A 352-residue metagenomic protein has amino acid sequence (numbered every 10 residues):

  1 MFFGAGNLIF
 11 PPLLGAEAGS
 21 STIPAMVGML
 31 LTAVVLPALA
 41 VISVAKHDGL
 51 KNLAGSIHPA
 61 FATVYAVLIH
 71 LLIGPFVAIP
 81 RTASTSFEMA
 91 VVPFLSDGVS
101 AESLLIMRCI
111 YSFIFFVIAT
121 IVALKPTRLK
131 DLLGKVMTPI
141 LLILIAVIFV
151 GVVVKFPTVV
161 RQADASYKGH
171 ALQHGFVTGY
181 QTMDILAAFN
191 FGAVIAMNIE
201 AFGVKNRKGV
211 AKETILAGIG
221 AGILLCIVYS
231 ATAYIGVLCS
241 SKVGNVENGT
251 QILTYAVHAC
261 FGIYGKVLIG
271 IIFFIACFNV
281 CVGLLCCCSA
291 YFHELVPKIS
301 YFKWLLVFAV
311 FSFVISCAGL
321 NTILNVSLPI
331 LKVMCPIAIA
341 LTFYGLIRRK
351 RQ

Functional and structural regions predicted by a protein language model:
M1-F3, G151-T158, Y167-T232, G270-A276 (+1 more regions): Hydrophobic, membrane-embedded alpha-helices of multi-pass small-molecule transporters
L14, S84-I106, E200-A201, C281-V307: Helix-loop-helix connectors at the membrane interface of multi-pass transporters/channels
A18-R108, F113, V117: Membrane helical hairpin/interfacial module
I23, P59-I73, M107-F113, H170-T178 (+2 more regions): Select transmembrane alpha-helical segments in multipass membrane proteins
V35, L39, I140-V152, T214-S240 (+2 more regions): Selective recognition of specific alpha-helical transmembrane segments in multi-pass small-molecule
L50-H58, V228-F278, E294, P329: TM-loop-TM module centered on a large, flexible mid-protein loop between adjacent transmembrane helices in multi-pass
P75, I79, L142-K168, I185-L186 (+2 more regions): Hydrophobic alpha-helical segments and their helix-loop junctions in multi-pass secondary transporters
A123-V152, S327-A340, Q352: Membrane-interface loop-to-helix entry segments
